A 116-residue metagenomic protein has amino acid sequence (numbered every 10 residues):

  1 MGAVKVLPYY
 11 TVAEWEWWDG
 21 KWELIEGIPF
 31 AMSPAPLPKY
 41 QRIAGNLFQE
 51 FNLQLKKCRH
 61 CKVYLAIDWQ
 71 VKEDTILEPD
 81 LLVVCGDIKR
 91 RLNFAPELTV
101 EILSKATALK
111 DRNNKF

Functional and structural regions predicted by a protein language model:
M1-F116: Gly/Pro/Ser/Thr-rich low-complexity, intrinsically disordered segments predominantly at protein N-termini
